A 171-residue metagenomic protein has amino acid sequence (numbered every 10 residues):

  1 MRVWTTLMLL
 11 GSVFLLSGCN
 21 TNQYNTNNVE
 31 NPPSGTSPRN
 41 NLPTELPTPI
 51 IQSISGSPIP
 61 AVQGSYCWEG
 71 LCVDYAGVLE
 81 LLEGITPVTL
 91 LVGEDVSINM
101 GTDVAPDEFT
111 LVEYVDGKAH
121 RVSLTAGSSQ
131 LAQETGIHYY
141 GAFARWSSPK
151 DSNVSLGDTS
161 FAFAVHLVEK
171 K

Functional and structural regions predicted by a protein language model:
M1-T5: Positively charged n-region of N-terminal signal peptides that target proteins for export
T6-S12: Sec-dependent N-terminal signal peptides
L15-G18: C-terminal motif of bacterial Sec signal peptides marking the signal peptidase cleavage site
N20-N22: Bacterial signal peptide processing site
P38-E83: Transition segment at domain starts
C67-A119: Mature extracytoplasmic domains of secretory-pathway proteins
A119-T125: Short beta-strand segments within Ig-like beta-sandwich modules, predominantly Fibronectin type-III
S129-K171: Extracellular/periplasmic metallocenter environments
